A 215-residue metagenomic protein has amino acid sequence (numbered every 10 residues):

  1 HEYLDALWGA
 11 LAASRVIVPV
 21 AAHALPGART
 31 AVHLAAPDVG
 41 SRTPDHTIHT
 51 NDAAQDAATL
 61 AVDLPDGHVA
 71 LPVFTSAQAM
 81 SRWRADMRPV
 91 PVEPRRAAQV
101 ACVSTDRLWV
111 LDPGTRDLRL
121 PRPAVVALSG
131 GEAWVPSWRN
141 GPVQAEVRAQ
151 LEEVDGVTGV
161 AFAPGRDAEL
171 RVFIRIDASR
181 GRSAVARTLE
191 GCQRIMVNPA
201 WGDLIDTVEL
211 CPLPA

Functional and structural regions predicted by a protein language model:
H1-A215: An interfacial alpha-helical scaffold signature
